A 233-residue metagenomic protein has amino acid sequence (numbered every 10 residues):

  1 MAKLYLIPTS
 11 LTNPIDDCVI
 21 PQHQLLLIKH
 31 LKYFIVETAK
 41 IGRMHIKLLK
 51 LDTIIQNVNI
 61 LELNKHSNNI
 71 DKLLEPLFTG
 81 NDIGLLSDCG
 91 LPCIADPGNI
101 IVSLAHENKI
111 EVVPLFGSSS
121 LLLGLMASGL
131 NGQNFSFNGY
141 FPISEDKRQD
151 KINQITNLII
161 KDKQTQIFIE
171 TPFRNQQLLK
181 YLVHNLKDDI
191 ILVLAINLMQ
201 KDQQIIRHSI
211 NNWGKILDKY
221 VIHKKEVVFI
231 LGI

Functional and structural regions predicted by a protein language model:
M1-L63: Glycine-rich, flexible N-terminal cofactor/catalytic loop recognition
A2-L6, N81-D82, K161-I233: A contiguous loop/helix-start segment that scaffolds small-molecule binding in enzyme catalytic cores
A2-Y5, I101-L158: Class I SAM-dependent methyltransferase SAM-binding "motif I" and its flanking Rossmann-like core
L11-N13, D88-P92, P172-F173: Short glycine-rich anion-binding loops that position phosphate/pyrophosphate groups of nucleotides and phosphorylated
I28-F34, I110-V113, T165-Q166: Short active-site oxyanion
L61-N68, F141-E145: Conserved helicase motor
T79-P97: Ordered, amphipathic secondary-structure segments that act as subunit-interaction surfaces in large macromolecular
C93-N108, L182: Short Gly/Thr/Asp-enriched flexible loops that form oxyanion-binding sites at enzyme active sites
